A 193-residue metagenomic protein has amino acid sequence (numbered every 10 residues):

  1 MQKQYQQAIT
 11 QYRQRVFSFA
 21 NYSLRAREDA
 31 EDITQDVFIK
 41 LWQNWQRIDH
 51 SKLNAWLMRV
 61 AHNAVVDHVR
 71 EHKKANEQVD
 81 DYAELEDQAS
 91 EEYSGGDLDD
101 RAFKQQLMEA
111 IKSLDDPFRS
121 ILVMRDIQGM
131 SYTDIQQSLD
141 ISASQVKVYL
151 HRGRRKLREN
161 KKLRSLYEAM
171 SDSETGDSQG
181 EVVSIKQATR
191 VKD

Functional and structural regions predicted by a protein language model:
M1-S18, E28-E31: A short, charge-rich alpha-helical start-of-domain segment used by transcription regulators
R13, F17, F38, D115 (+2 more regions): C-terminal flanking helix
S18, D32-I39, Q43, S51-N63: Structural recognition of an alpha-helix C-terminal capping motif at a helix-to-coil junction
H62-D80, D100: Arg/Lys-rich amphipathic alpha helix in sigma70-family domain 2
E84-K112: Acidic, proline/glycine-rich intrinsically disordered inter-domain spacer in sigma factors
I121-R125: A short pre-motif secondary-structure segment
T133, L139-R164: DNA-recognition helix of helix-turn-helix
G180-V191: Short hydrophobic short-linear motifs embedded in intrinsically disordered terminal tails or helical linkers
